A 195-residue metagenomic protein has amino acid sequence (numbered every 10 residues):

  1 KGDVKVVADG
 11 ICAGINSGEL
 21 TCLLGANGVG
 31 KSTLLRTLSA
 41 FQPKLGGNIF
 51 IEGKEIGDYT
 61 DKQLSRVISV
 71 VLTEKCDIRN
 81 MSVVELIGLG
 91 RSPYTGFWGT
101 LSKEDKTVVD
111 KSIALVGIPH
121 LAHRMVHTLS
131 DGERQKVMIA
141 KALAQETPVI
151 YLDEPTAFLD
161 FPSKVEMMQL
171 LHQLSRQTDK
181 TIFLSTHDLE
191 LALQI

Functional and structural regions predicted by a protein language model:
L24-A26: The feature captures the beta-strand-to-loop junction immediately N-terminal to the Walker
S39: Helix-to-loop junction immediately C-terminal to a conserved catalytic motif
G47-E55, L64: Conserved ABC transporter NBD signature motif
G88, K103-L121, E146: Conserved ABC ATPase "signature" region
T100, M125-L129, E133: Conserved ABC ATPase signature
I150-E154: Catalytic Walker B motif of ABC-type/P-loop ATPase nucleotide-binding domains
